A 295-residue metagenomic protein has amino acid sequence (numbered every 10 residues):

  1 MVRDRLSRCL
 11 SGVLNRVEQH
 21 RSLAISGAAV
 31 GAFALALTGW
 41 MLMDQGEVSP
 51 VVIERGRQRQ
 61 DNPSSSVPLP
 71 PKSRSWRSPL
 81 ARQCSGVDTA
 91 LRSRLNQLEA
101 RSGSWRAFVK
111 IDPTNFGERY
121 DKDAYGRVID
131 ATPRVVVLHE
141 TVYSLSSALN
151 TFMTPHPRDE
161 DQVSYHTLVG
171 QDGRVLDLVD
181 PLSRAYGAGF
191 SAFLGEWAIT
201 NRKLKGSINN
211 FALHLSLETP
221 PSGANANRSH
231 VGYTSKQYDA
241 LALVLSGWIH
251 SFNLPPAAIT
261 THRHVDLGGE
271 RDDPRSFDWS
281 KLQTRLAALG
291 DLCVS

Functional and structural regions predicted by a protein language model:
M1-R101, N210-L213, P220-S295: Basic/polar, cationic surfaces and motifs that engage anionic cell-wall and phosphate/carboxylate ligands
L98-I129, V135-N253: Active-site-adjacent loop/helix surface patches within enzyme catalytic domains that shape the substrate-binding cleft
